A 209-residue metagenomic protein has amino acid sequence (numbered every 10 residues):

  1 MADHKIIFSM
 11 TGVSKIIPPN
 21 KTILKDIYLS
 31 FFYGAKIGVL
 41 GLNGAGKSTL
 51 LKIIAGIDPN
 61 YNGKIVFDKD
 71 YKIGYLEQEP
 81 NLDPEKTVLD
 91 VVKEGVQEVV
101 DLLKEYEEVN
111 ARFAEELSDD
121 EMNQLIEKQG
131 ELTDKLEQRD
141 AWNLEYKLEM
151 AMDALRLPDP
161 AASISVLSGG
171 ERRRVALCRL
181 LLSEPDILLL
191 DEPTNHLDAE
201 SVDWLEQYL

Functional and structural regions predicted by a protein language model:
M1-L209: ABC ATP-binding cassette signature C-motif
